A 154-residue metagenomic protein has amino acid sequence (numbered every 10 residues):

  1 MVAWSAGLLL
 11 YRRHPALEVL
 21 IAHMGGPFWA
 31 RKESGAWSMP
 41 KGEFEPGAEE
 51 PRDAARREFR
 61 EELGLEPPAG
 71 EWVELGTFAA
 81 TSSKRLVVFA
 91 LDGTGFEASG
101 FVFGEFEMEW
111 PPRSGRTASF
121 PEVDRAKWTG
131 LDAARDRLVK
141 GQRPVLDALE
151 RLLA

Functional and structural regions predicted by a protein language model:
M1-M39, P67, F89: N-terminal strand-loop-strand
H14-L17, G26-W29, E45-P46, S82-S83 (+1 more regions): Short, charged/polar surface micro-motifs in flexible loops or helix N-caps
G35-P40, P46, L91, R151: Functional cleft and adjacent loop/helix regions within the main domain that mediate ligand binding or catalysis
S38, S83, S119-E122: Short glycine-enriched loop/turn motifs at secondary-structure junctions
M39-L75, G130: The catalytic Nudix box helix
T77-G115, K127, L149: Active-site-adjacent beta-strand/loop module that shapes the phosphate/pyrophosphate-binding cleft
R116-D132: Alpha-helix-centered segments that form part of catalytic cores
K127, L131-A154: Charged phosphate-binding loop/patch that engages nucleotide di/tri-phosphates or the phosphate backbone of nucleic
